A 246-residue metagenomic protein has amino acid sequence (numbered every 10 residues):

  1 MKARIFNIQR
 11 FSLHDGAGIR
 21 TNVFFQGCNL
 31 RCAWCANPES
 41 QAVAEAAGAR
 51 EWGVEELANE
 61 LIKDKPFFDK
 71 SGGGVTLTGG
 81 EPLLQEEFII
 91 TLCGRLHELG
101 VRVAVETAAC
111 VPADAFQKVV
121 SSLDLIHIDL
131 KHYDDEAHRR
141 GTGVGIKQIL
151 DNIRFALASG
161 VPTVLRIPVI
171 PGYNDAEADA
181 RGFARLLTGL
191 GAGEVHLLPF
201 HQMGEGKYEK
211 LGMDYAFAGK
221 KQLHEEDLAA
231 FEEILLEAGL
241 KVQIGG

Functional and structural regions predicted by a protein language model:
K2-A17, V169-G246: Auxiliary Fe-S-binding modules of radical SAM enzymes
I8, Q26, P38, K131-Y133 (+1 more regions): Generic beta-structure capping elements
L13-E51: Canonical Radical SAM [4Fe-4S] cluster-binding loop centered on the CxxxCxxC motif and its immediate flanking residues
A42-A44, D134-R140, K207, D214 (+1 more regions): A short acidic, helix-capping loop that chelates divalent metal ions and anchors anionic groups
A49, E56-N59: N-terminal pre-catalytic segment of deacetylase/amide-hydrolase enzymes
E51, G143, Q222-E225: Short, conserved loop/turn and helix-capping segments at secondary-structure boundaries that abut family-defining
A58, I62-G74, T78-G79, L83-G204: Conserved AdoMet/S-adenosylmethionine-binding subsite of the radical SAM
